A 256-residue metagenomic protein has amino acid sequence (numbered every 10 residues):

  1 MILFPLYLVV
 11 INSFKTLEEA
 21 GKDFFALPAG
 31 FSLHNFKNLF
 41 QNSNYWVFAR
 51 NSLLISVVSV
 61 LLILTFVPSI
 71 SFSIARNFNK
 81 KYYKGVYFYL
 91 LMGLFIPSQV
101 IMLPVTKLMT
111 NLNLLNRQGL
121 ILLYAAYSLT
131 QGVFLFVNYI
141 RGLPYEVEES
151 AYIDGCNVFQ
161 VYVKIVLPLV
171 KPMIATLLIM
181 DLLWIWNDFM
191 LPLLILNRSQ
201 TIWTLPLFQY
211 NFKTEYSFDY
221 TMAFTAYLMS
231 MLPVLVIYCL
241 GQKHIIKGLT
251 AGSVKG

Functional and structural regions predicted by a protein language model:
M1-G256: A structural signal for multi-pass alpha-helical bundles of membrane permease subunits that mediate small-molecule
